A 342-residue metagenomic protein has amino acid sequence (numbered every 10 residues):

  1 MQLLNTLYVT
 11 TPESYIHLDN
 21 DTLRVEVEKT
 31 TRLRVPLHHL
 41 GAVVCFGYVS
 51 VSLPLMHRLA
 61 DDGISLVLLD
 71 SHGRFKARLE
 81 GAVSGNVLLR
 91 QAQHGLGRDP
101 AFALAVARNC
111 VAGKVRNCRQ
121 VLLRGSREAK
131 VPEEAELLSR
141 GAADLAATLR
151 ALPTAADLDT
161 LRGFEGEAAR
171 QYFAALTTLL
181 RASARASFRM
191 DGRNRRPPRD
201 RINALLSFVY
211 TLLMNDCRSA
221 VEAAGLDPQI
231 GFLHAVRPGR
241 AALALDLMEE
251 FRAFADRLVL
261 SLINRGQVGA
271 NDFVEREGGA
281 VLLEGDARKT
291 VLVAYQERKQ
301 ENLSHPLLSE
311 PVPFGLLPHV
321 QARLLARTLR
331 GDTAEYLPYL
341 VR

Functional and structural regions predicted by a protein language model:
M1-H17, E28, R34, L88-R342: Active-site helix-to-loop segments that bind/position phosphate- or nucleotide-bearing substrates and donors across
H17-V49: N-terminal ordered "arm"
H39, G47-Q120: A surface-exposed, charged beta-strand/loop segment in the N-terminal or early-internal portion of soluble proteins
V43-C45, L59, F75, L205 (+2 more regions): Long, contiguous hydrophobic alpha-helical segments, chiefly transmembrane helices and signal peptides
